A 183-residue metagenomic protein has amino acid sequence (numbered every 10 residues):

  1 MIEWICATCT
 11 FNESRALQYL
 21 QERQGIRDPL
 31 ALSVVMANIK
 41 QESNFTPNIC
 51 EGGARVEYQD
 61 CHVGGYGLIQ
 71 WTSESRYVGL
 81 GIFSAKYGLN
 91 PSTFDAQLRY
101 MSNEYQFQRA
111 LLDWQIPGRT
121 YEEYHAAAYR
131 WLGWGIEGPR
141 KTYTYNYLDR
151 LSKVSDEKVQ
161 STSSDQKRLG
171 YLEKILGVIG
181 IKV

Functional and structural regions predicted by a protein language model:
M1-M36, A54-R55, Y145-V183: Extracellular cell-wall/glycan-interacting regions and their flexible linkers
I2-Y19, K40-R119: Peptidoglycan-targeting cell-wall enzymes and recognition modules
A16, R76-S84, A110-L112, A127-A128 (+2 more regions): Generic structural signal of hydrophobic/aromatic residues within well-ordered alpha-helices of folded domains
Q24, E51-G52, V78, Y87 (+4 more regions): Feature targets compositionally biased, intrinsically disordered low-complexity regions with long contiguous runs
A31-V35, L68, Q97-L98, Y124: Short runs of predominantly hydrophobic/aromatic residues within well-ordered alpha helices that form helix-helix
A37-Q41, G52, R130, W134: Short acidic/histidine-centered micro-motifs embedded in hydrophobic/aromatic stretches that mark compact functional
R55-V56, G67-Q70, I82-S84, I136-K141 (+2 more regions): Polar low-complexity intrinsically disordered regions enriched in Ser/Thr and small residues
T93-S163: A charged, amphipathic interaction segment
